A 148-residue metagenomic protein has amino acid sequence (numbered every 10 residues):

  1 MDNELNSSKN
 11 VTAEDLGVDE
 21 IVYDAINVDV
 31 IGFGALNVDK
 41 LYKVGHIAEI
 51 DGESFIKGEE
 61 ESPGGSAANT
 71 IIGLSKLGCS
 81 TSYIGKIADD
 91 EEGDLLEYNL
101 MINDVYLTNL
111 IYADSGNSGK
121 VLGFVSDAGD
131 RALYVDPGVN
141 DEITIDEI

Functional and structural regions predicted by a protein language model:
D2-I84, E91-L95, I102-V105: Glycine-rich phosphate/adenosyl-contacting loop at the front of the ribokinase-like
G52-S54, K76-I148: Conserved N-terminal subdomain of the carbohydrate kinase-like
